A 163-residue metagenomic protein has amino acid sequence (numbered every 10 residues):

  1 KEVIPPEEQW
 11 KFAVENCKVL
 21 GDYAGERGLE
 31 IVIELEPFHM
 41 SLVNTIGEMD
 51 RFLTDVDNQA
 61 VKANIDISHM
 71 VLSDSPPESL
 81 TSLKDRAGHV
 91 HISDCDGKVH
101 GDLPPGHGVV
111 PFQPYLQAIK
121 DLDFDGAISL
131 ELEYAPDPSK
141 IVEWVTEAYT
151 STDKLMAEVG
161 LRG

Functional and structural regions predicted by a protein language model:
K1-Q9, D137-W144: Surface-exposed, active-site-proximal loop segments in enzymatic domains
E2-W10, L35-S41, D102-L103: Surface-exposed cleft-lining segments at the edges of enzyme active sites
E7-V32: Glycine/proline-rich, flexible active-site/cofactor-binding loop segments that harbor closely spaced acidic
E15-D22, L42-N64, S68-G163: Histidine-acidic metal/acid-base catalytic patches
G28-E34, A127-L130: Short beta-strand segments at enzyme active-site cores
